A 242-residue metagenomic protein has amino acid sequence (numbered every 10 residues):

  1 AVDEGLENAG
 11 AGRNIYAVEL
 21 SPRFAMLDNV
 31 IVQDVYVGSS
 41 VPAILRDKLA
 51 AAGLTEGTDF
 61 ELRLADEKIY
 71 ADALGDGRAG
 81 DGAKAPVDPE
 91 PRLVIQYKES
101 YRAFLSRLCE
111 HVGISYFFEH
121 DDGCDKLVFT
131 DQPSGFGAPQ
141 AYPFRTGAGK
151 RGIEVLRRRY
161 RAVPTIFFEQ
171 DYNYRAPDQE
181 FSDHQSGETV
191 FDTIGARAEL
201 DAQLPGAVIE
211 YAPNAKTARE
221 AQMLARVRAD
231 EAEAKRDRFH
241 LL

Functional and structural regions predicted by a protein language model:
A1-L242: Amphipathic alpha-helical and helix-coil boundary elements used as assembly and membrane-proximal scaffolds
